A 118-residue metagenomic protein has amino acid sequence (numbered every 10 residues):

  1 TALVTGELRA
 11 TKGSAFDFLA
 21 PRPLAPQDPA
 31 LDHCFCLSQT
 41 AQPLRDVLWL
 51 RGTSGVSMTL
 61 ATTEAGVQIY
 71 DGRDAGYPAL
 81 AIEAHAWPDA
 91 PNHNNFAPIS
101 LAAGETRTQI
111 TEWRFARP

Functional and structural regions predicted by a protein language model:
T1-P118: An exposed, glycine/acidic-rich loop-and-rim segment of catalytic or binding clefts
